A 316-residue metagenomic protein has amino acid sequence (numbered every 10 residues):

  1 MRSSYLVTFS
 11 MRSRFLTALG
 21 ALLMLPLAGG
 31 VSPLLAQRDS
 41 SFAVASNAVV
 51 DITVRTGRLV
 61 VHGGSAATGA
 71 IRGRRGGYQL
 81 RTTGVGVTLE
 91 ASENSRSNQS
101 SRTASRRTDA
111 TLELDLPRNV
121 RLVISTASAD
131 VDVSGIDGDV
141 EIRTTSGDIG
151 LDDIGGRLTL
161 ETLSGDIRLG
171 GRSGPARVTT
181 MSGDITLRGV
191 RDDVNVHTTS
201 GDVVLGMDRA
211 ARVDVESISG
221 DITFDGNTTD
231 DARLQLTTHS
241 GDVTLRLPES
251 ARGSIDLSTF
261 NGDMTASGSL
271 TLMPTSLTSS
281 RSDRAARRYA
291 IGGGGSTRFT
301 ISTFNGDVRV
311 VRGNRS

Functional and structural regions predicted by a protein language model:
R2-S316: Intrinsically disordered, low-complexity terminal regions
